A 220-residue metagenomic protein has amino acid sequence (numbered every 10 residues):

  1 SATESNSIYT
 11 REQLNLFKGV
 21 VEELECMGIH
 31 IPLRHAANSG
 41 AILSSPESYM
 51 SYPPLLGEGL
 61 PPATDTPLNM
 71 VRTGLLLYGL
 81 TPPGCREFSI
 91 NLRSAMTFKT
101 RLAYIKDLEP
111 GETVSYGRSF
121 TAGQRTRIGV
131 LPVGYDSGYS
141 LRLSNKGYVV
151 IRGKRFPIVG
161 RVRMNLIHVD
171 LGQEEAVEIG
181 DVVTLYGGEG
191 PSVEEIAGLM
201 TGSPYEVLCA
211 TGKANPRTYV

Functional and structural regions predicted by a protein language model:
S1-R101, L108: Active-site loop/helix belt of alpha/beta enzymes
I105-V220: C-terminal accessory subdomain/extension
